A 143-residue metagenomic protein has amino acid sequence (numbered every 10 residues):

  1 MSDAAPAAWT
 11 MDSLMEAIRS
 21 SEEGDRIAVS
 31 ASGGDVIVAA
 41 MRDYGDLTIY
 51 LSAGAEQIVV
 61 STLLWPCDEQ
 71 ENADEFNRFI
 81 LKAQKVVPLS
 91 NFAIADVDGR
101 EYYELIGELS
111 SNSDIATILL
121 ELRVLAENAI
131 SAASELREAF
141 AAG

Functional and structural regions predicted by a protein language model:
M1-T48, V86-L89, A95: Charge-rich, low-complexity N-terminal segments
S13, A17, E75, F79 (+2 more regions): Long, highly charged amphipathic alpha-helices
A17, S21, F79-A83, A139: Residues that form generic nucleotide/phosphate-binding pockets
G34-D35, A55-E56, G99-E101: Beta-strand-connecting loop/turn residues
V38-C67: Short N-terminal mixed-charge amphipathic segments
V59-E101: Short, internal acidic amphipathic alpha-helical interface segments that mediate docking to partner proteins
L89-R123, E127-G143: Well-ordered alpha/beta subsegment
